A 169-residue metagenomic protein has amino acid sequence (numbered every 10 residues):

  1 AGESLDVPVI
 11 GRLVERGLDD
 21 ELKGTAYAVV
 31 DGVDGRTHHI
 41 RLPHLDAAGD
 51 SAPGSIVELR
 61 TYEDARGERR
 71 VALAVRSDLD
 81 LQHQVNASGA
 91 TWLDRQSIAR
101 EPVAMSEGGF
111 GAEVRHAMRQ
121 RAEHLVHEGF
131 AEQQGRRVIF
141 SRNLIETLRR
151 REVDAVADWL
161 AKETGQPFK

Functional and structural regions predicted by a protein language model:
A1-K169: Extended intrinsically disordered terminal tails
